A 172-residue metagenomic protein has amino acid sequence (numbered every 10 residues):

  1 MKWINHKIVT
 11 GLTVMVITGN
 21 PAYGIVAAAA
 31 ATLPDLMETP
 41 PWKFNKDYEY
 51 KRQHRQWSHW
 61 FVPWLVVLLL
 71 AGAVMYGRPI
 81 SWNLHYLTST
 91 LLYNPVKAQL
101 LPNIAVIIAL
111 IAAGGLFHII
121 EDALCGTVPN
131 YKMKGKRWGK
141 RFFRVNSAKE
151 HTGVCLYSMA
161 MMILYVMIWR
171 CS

Functional and structural regions predicted by a protein language model:
M1-S172: N-terminal membrane-targeting hydrophobic helices
